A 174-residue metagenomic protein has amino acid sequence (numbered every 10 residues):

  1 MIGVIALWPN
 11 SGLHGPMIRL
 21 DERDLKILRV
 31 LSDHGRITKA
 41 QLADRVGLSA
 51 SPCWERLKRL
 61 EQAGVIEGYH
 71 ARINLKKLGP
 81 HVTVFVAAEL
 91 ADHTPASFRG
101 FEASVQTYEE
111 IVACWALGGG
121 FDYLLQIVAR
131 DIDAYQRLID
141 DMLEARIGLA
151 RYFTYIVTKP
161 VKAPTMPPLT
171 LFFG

Functional and structural regions predicted by a protein language model:
M1-G174: A compositional/biophysical signature of low hydrophobicity enriched in polar/charged and small residues
